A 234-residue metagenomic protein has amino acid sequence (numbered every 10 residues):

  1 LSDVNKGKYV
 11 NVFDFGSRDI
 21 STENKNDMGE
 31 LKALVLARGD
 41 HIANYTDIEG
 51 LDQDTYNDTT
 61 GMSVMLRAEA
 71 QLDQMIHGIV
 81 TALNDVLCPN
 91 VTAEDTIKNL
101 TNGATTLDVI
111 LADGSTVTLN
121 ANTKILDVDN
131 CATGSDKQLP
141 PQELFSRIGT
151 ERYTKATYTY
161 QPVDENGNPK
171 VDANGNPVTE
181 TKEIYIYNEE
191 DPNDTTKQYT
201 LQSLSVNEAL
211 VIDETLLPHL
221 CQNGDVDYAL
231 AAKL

Functional and structural regions predicted by a protein language model:
L1-L234: Structural signature of extracellular appendage/secretion-system components
